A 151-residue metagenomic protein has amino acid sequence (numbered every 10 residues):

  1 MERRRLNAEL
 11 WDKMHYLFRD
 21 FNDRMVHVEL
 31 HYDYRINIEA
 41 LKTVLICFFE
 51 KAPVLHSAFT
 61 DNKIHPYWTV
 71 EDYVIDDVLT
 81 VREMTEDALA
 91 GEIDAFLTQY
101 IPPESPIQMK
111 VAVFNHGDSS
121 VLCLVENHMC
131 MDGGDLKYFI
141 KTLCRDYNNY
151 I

Functional and structural regions predicted by a protein language model:
M1-I38, T43, C47: N-terminal beta-alpha "docking/capping" segments at the starts of catalytic domains in thioester/acy l-group-handling
K42-N148: Acyl-thioester-dependent condensation/acyltransferase catalytic cores
